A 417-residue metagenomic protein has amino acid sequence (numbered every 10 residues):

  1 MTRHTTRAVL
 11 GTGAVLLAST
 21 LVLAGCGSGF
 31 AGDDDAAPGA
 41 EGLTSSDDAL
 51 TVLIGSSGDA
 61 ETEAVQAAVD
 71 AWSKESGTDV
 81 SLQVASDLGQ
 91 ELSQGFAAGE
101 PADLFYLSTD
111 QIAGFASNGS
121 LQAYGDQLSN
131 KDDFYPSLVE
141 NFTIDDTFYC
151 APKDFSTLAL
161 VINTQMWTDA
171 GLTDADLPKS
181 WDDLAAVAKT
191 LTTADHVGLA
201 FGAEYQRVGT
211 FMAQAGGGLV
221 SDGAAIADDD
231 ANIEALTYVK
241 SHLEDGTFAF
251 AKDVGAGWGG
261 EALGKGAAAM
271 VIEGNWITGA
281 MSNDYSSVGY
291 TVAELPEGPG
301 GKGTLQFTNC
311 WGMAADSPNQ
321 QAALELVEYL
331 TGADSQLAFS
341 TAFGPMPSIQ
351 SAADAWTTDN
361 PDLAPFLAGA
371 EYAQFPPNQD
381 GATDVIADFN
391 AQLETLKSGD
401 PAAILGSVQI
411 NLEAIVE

Functional and structural regions predicted by a protein language model:
M1-T51, K74, E413-E417: Short, low-complexity disordered leader/linker segments with a strong preference for bacterial N-terminal type II
G42-T44, T109-A159, T193, T291-V292 (+2 more regions): Hinge/lid segment of periplasmic solute-binding proteins
G55, T237-N319: Extracytoplasmic/periplasmic substrate-binding proteins
A68-P136, A170-G171, A269-M270, A280: Extracytoplasmic "Venus flytrap"/periplasmic binding protein-like
K74-G77, T143-R207, G218-D253, A315-Q321 (+2 more regions): Helix-loop-helix "hinge/cap" segment bordering the ligand-binding cleft or interdomain interface
A102-D103, K131-W167, G198, G301-K302 (+1 more regions): A structural signal for short loop-to-beta-strand junctions that line the ligand-binding cleft of periplasmic/secreted
T168-D169, D174, A370-E417: Conserved C-terminal helix/tail region of periplasmic/extracytoplasmic solute-binding proteins
N275-S287, P296-Q392: C-terminal lobe and pocket-closing loops of periplasmic/extracytoplasmic Venus-flytrap solute-binding proteins
